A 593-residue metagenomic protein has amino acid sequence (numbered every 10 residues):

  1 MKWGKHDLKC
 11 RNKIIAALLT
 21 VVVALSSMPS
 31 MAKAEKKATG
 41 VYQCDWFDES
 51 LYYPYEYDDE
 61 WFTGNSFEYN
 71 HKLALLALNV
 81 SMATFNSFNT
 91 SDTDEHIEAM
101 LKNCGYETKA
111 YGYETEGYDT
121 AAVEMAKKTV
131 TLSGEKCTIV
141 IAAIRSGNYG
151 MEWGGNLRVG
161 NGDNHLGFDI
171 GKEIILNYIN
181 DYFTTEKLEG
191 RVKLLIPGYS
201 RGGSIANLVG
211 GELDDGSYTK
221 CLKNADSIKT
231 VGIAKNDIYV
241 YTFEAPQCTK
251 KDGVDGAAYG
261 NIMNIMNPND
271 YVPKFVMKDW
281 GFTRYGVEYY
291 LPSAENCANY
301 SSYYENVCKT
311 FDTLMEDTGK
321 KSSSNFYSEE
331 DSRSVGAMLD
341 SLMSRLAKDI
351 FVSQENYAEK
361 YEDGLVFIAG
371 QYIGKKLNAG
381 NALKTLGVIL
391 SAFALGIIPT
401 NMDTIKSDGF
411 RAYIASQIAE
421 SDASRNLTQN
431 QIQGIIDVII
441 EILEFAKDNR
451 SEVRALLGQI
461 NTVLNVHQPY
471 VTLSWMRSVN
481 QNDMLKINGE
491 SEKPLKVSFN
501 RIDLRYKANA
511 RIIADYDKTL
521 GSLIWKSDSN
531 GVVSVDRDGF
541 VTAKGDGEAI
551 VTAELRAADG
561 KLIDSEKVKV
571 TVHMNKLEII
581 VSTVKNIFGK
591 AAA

Functional and structural regions predicted by a protein language model:
M1-C10: N-terminal secretory signal peptides that target proteins for export/translocation
N12-M31: Sec-dependent N-terminal signal peptides of Gram-positive bacterial secreted proteins and lipoproteins
L25-A38, A591: Sec-dependent signal peptide cleavage junction
E35, N89-P197, E212-Y239, D255-Y259: A conserved cap/lid and substrate-binding interface adjacent to the catalytic center of lipid-processing enzymes
E35-D58, K136-I139, E173-K193, G211-S491: Serine hydrolase/lipase
E35-Y106, Y113: N-terminal low-complexity, Ser/Thr- and acidic-residue-enriched intrinsically disordered segments
G198-G202, A206: Gly/Ala-rich beta-loop-alpha elbow adjacent to hydrolase catalytic centers
I487-A593: Extracytoplasmic soluble-region selector
